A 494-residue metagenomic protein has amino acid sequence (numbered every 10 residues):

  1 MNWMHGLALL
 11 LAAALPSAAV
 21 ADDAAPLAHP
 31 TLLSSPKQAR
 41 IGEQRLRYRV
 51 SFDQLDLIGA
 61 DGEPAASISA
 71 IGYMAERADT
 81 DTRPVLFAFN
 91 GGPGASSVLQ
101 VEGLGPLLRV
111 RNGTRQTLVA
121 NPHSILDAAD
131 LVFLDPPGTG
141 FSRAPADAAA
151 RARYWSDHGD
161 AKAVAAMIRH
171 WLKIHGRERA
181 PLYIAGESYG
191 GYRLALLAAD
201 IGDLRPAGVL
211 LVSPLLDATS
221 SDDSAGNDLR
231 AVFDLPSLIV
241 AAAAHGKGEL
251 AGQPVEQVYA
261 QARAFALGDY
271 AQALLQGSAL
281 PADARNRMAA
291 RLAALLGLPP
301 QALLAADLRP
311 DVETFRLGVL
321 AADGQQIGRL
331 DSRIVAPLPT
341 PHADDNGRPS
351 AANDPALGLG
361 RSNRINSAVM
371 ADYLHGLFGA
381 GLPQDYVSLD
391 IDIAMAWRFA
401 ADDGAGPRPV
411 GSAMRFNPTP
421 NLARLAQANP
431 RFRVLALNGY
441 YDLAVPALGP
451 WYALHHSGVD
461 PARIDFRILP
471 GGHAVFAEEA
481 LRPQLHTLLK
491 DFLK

Functional and structural regions predicted by a protein language model:
G6-P16: Bacterial N-terminal signal peptides
D22-D23, G62-W155: N-terminal cap/lid subdomain of alpha/beta-hydrolase-fold enzymes
H29-R77: N-terminal cap/lid segment of alpha/beta-hydrolase-fold proteins
R109, A198, G202-G297: A catalytic-pocket lid/entrance helix-loop region that shapes and gates access to the active site across common
P136, Y154-L172: Alpha/beta-hydrolase active-site loop
R177-S188: Alpha/beta-hydrolase fold nucleophile elbow
G186-A198: Glycine-rich nucleophile elbow surrounding the catalytic serine of serine-hydrolase chemistry
D217-R230, L298-K494: C-terminal subdomain of alpha/beta-hydrolase-fold enzymes, centered on the catalytic histidine and its supporting
